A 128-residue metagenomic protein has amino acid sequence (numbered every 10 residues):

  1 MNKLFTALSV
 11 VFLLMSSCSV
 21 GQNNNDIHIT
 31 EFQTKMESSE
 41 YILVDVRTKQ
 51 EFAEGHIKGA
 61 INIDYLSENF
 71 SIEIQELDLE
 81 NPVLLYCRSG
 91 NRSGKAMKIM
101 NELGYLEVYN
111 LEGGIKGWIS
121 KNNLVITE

Functional and structural regions predicted by a protein language model:
N2-T6, C18-K35, Y41, Q50-N81 (+1 more regions): Rhodanese-like catalytic fold shared by cysteine-dependent sulfurtransferases and DSP/PTP-type phosphatases
V11-S19: Hydrophobic h-region of N-terminal signal peptides that target proteins for export in Gram-negative bacteria
L43-D45: Structural scaffold elements adjacent to functional motifs in cytosolic proteins
Y86: Short, surface-exposed ligand- or partner-binding patches at beta-edge/loop junctions that are enriched in aromatics
